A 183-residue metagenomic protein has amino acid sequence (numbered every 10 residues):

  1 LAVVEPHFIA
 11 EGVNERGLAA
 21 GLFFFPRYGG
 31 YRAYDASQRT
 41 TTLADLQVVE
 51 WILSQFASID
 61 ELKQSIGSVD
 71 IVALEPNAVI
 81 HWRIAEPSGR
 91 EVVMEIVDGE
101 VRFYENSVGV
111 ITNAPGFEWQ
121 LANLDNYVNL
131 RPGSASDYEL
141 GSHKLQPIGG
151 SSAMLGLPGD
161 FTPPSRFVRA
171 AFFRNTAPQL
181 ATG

Functional and structural regions predicted by a protein language model:
L1-T40, S68, P76-N77: A contiguous strand-loop segment
V3-E5, A85-G89, N175: Short, flexible beta-strand-to-coil junctions
G12-N14, A19, F25-R27, A33-D35 (+2 more regions): Peripheral peptide segments
N14-R16, E86-G89, E95-E100, E105-S107: Short acidic-glycine loop/turn motifs at beta-strand connectors
R27-V69: Compact, glycine/acidic-enriched structural inserts
G30-D35, F103-S107, N113-G116: A short, polar/proline- and glycine-enriched secondary-structure boundary/capping micro-motif
I59, K63-I96: Aromatic- and glycine-enriched pocket-lining scaffold segments that form the walls of small-molecule binding clefts
L74-A78, P87, V110-G183: C-terminus-biased signal that marks the final domain/tail of proteins
